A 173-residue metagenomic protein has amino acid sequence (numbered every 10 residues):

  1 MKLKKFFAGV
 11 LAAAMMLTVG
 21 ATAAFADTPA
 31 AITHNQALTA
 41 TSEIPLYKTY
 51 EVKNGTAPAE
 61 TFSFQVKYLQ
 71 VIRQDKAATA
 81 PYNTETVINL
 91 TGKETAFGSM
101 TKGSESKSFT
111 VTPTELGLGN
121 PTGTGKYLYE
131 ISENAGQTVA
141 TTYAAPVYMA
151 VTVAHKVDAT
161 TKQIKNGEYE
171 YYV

Functional and structural regions predicted by a protein language model:
K2-V173: Solvent-exposed loop/turn and edge beta-strand elements of beta-rich ligand-binding domains
